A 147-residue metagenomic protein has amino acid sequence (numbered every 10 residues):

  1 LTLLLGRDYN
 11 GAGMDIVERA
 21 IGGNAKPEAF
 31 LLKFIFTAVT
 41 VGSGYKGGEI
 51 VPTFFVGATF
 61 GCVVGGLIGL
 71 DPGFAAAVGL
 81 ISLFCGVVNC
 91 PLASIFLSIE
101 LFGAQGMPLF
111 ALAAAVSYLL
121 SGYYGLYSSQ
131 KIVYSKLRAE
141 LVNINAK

Functional and structural regions predicted by a protein language model:
L1-K147: Alpha-helical transmembrane segments and immediately membrane-proximal extracytoplasmic
